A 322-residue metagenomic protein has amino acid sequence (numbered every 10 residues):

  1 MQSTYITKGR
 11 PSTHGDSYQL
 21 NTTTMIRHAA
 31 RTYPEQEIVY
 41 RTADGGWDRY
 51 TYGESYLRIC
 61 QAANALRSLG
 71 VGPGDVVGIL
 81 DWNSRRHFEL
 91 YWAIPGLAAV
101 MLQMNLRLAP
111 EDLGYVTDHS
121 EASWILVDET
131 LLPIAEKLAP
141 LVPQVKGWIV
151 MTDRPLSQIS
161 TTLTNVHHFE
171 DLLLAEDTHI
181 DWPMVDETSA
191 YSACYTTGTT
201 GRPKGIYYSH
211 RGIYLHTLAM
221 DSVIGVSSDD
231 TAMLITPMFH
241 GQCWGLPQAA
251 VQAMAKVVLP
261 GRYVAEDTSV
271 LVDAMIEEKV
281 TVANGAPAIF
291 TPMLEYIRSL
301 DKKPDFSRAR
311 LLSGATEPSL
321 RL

Functional and structural regions predicted by a protein language model:
Q19, P34-Q36, I149-V150, T161-H168 (+3 more regions): Conserved pre-ATP/AMP-binding loop-to-beta segment of ANL
M25-R27, S68, G96-D171: Structural core segment of the AMP-binding/adenylate-forming
I38-S84, F88-W92, A109-G114, E170-D171: Conserved AMP-binding/adenylate-forming core of the ANL superfamily
T42, D81-W82, A99-T117, E129-I134 (+1 more regions): ATP-dependent adenylate-forming carboxylate-activation enzymes
D48-G53, E170, Y191-L218: Conserved AMP-binding A3 loop
A63, D75-V76, W82-L102, L106 (+6 more regions): A short helix-loop-beta submotif of the ANL/AMP-binding
W82, V127-K137, R154, T236 (+3 more regions): Adenylate-forming
Y214-T231, G241-T281, T291-P292, Y296-L300: Conserved AMP-binding/adenylation subdomain of ANL enzymes
